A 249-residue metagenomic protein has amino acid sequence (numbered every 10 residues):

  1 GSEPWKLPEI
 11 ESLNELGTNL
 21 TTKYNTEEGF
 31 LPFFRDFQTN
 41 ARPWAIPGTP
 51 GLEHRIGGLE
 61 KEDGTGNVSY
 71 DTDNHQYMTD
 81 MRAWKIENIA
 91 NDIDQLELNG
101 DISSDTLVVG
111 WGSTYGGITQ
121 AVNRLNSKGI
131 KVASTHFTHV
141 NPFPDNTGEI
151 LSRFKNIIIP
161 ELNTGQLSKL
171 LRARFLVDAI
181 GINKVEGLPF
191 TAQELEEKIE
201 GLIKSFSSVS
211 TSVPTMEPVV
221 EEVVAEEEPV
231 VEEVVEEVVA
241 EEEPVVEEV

Functional and structural regions predicted by a protein language model:
G1-E221: Flexible, low-complexity linker and terminal segments
T211-V249: Acidic, proline-/serine-/threonine-rich low-complexity intrinsically disordered repeat tracts
